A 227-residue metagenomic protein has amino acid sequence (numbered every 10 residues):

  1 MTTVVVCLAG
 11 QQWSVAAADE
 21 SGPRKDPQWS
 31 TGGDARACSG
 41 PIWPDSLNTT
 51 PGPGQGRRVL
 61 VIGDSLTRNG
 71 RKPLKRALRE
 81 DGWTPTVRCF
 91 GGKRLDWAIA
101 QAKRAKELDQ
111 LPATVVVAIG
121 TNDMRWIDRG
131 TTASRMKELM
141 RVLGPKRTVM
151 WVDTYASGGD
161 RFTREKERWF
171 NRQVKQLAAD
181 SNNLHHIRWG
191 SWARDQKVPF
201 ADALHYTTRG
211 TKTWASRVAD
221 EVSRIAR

Functional and structural regions predicted by a protein language model:
V6-P44, D81: C-terminal region of N-terminal signal peptides and the immediate post-cleavage residues of exported proteins
A37-G40, P44, P51-R135, G158-D160 (+1 more regions): Conserved SGNH/GDSL esterase-like catalytic core that processes O-acyl groups on lipids and polysaccharides
F90, T154, W189-S191: Active-site loop/turn elements of alpha/beta-hydrolase fold enzymes, especially the short glycine-/histidine-rich
A118, V152-D153: Alpha/beta-hydrolase-fold catalytic nucleophile elbow
M136-M140, N171: Generic structural signal for well-ordered alpha-helices, preferentially at hydrophobic/aromatic core positions
P145-T148: A short helix->loop->beta-strand "cap" motif at the edges of active sites that frequently abuts
G158-R227: Catalytic His-Asp segment of secreted/periplasmic serine-dependent ester chemistry enzymes
